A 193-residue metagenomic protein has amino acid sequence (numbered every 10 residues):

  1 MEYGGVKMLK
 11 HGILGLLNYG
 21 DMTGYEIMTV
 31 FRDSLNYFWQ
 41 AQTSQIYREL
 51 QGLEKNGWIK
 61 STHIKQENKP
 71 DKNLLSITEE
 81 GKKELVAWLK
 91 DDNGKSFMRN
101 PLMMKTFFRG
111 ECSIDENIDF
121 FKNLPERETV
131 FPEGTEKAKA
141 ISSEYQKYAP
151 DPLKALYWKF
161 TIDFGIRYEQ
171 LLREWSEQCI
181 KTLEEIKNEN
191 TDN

Functional and structural regions predicted by a protein language model:
M1-M98: Basic helix-turn-helix/winged-helix DNA-binding cores and closely related short helical interaction motifs
W39, I114, F121, E128 (+3 more regions): Amphipathic alpha-helical coiled-coil segments and their boundaries
Q45, N73, F108, N123 (+1 more regions): Alpha-helical scaffold segments that form or flank carboxylate-/histidine-based iron centers
A87-G134: Amphipathic alpha-helical dimerization/coiled-coil segments that flank or bridge DNA-binding/regulatory modules
I118, P125, P132, K139 (+4 more regions): Heptad-repeat amphipathic alpha-helical coiled-coil interaction surface used for oligomerization/assembly
A138-F160: Acidic interhelical loop/turn segments
Q178-N193: Long amphipathic alpha-helical coiled-coil segments
